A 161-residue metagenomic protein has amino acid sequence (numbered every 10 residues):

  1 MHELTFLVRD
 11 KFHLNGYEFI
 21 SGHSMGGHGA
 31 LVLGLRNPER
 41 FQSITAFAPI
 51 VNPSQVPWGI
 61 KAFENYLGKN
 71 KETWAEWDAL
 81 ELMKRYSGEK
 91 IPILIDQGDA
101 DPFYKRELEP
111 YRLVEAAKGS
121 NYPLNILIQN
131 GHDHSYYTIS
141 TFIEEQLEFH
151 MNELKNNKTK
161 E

Functional and structural regions predicted by a protein language model:
M1-E161: Non-catalytic cap/lid and distal C-terminal segments of serine-dependent acyl enzymes
